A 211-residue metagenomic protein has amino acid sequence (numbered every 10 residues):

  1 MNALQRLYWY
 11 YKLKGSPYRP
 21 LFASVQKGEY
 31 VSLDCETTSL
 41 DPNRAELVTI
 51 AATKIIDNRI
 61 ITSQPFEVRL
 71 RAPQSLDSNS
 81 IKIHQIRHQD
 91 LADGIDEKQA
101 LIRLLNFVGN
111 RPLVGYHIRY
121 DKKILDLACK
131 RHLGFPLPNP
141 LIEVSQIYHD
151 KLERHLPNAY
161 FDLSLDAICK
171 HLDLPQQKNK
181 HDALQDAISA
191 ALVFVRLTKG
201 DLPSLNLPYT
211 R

Functional and structural regions predicted by a protein language model:
A3-V31, E36-D126, K130-R131, F135-N139 (+1 more regions): Conserved non-catalytic scaffold segment of RNase H-like nuclease domains
T37-S39, Q146, S189: Short, glycine/acidic-enriched loop or turn micro-motifs at the edges of active sites
C129-H132, L197, D201: Active-site catalytic pocket residues across diverse enzymes, especially alpha/beta-hydrolases
I142-A159: Short alpha-helix plus adjacent loop in nuclease-associated cores
D182-V193: Acidic, divalent-metal-coordinating active-site segment for phosphoryl/phosphodiester hydrolysis, typified by short
T198-R211: The feature marks non-catalytic terminal segments
